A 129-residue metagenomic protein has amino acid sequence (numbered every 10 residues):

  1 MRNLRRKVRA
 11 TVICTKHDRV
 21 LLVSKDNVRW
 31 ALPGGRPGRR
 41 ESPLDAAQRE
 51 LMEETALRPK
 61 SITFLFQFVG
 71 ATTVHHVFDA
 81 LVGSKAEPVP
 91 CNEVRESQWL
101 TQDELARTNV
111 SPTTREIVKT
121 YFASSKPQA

Functional and structural regions predicted by a protein language model:
M1-V20: Conserved N-terminal beta-strand and adjoining loop/helix that marks the start of the Nudix/MutT-like hydrolase domain
N3, G38-S42, V94, N109-P112: Residues at secondary-structure transition points
R6, K60, T72-V74: Residue-level preference for beta-strand/loop junctions
T15-E53: Conserved Nudix-box catalytic region and its N-terminal flanking loop in Nudix hydrolases and closely related
G35, R49, L100-D103, T108: Structural detector for helix-capping/boundary residues
L57-Q67: A short coil-to-beta-strand element that immediately follows conserved catalytic motifs
F68-C91, E96-D103, T114-S125: Active-site-adjacent beta-strand/loop module that shapes the phosphate/pyrophosphate-binding cleft
